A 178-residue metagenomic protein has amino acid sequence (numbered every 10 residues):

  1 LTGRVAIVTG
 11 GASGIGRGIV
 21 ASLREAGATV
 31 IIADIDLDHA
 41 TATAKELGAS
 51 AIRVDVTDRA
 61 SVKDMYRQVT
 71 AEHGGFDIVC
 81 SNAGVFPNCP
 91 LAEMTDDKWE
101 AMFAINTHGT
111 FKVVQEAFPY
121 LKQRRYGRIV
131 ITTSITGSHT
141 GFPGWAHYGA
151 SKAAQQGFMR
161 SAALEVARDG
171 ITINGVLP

Functional and structural regions predicted by a protein language model:
T2-T29: Canonical Rossmann dinucleotide-binding motif of NAD(H)/NADP(H)-dependent dehydrogenases/reductases, specifically
R4, G75-F76, L121-I135, R168-I171: Active-site loop of short-chain dehydrogenase/reductase
L37, V54-D64, D96: The beta1-alpha1 cofactor-binding region of Rossmann-like NAD(H)/NADP(H)-dependent oxidoreductases
P90-L91, K98-E100: Substrate-binding pocket helix/loop in short-chain dehydrogenase/reductase
M94, T140-G149, S161: Active-site loop-to-helix junction immediately N-terminal to the catalytic Tyr of the SDR YXXXK motif in Rossmann-fold
V114, S151, M159: Active-site helix of classical SDR
P119, L164-E165: Alpha-helical segment proximal to the catalytic Tyr-Lys
